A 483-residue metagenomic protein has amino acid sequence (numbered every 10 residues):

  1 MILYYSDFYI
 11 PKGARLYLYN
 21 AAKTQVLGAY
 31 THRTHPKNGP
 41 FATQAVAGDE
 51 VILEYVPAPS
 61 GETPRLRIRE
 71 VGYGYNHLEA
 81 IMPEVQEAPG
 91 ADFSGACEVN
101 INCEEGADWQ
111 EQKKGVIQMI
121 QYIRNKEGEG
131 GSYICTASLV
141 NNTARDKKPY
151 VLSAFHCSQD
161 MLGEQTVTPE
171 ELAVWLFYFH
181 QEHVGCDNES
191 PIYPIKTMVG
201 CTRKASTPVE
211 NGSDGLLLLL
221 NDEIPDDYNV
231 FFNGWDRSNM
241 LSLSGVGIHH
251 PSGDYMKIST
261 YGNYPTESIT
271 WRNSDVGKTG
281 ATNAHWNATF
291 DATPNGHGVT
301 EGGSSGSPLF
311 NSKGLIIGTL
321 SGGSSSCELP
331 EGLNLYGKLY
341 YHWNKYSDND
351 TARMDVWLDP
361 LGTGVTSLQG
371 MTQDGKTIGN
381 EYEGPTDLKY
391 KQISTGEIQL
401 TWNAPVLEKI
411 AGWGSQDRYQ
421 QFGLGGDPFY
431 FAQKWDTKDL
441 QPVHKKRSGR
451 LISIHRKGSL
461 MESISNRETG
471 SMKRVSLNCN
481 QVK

Functional and structural regions predicted by a protein language model:
M1, D7-F8, T43-A45, L139-N141 (+3 more regions): Extracellular and analogous surface-interaction loops
M1, P149, T386, G396-L400: Structural beta-strand segments of beta-rich domains
D7-A14, M161, L451-M461: Extended, low-complexity, turn-rich repeat/linker tracts enriched in Gly/Pro/Ser/Thr and Asp/Glu that occur
A22-I52, V56-E62: Beta-sandwich interaction modules
V46-T289, G302: Serine endopeptidase catalytic core focused on the charge-relay Asp
S138-P149, H297-L320: Catalytic nucleophile loop of clan PA
Q165-P169, D187-G200, A205-P208, L217 (+1 more regions): C-terminal subregion of chymotrypsin/trypsin-like serine protease catalytic domains
E383, E397, T401-S476: Beta-sheet-rich sandwich/jelly-roll-like modules and their strand-loop junctions
